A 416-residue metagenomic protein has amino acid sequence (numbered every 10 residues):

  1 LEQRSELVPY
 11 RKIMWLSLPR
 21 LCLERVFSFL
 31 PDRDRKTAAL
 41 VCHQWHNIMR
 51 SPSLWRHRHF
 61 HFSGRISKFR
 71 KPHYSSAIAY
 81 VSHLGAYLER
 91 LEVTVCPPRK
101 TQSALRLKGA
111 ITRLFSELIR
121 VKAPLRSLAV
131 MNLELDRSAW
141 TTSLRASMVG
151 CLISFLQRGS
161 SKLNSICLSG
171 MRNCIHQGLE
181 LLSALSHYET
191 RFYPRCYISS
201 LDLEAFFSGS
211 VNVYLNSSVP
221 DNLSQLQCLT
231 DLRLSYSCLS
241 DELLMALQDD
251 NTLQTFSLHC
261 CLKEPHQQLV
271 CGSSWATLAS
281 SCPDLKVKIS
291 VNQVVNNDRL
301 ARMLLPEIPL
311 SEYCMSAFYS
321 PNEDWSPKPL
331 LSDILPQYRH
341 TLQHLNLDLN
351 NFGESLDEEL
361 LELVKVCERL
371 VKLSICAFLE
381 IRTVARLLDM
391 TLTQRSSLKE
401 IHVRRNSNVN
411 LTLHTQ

Functional and structural regions predicted by a protein language model:
L1-Q416: The conserved beta-strand core of Leucine-Rich Repeat
